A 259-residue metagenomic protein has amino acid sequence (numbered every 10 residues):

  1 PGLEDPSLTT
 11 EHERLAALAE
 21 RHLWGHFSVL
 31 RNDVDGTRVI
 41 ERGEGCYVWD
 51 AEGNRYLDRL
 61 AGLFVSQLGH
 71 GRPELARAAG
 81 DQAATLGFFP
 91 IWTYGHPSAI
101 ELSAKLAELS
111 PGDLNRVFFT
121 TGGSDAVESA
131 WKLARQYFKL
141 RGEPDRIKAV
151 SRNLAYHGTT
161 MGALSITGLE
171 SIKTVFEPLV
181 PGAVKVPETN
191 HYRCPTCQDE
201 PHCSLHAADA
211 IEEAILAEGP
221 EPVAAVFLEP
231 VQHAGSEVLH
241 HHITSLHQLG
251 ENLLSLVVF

Functional and structural regions predicted by a protein language model:
G2-D5, H12, R55-E143, V150: Glycine-rich loop-to-alpha-helix module at the N-terminal edge of alpha/beta enzyme cores
G2-E44, Y94, A99, A207: Active-site-adjacent loop/helix segments that line or gate small-molecule/cofactor pockets in enzymes
T37-D58: Active-site and channel-lining beta-strand-loop segments that bind or position nucleotide-derived/phosphorylated
G62, T85-L86, N190-R193, P230-A234: A short, flexible beta-alpha/helix-coil linker loop
A104-A224: PLP-dependent aspartate aminotransferase-fold enzymes
E218-E237: Short acidic, glycine-rich surface-loop motifs adjacent to enzyme active sites
P220, V238-F259: Catalytic PLP-binding core of fold-type I/II PLP enzymes
